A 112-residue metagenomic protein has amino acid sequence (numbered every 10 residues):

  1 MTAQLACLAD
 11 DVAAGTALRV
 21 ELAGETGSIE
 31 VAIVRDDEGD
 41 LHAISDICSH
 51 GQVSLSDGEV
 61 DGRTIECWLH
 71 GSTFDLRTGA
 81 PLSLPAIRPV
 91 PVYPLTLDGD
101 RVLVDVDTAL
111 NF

Functional and structural regions predicted by a protein language model:
M1-G62, V92-F112: N-terminal pre-ligand scaffold of iron-sulfur
C48, C67-H70: Short cysteine clusters
S54-D61, T73-S83: Iron-sulfur (Fe-S) cluster-binding segments and ferredoxin-like electron-carrier domains, especially [2Fe-2S]
G62-W68, P81-V90: Short cysteine/histidine-rich metal-coordination sites, predominantly Zn2+-binding motifs
